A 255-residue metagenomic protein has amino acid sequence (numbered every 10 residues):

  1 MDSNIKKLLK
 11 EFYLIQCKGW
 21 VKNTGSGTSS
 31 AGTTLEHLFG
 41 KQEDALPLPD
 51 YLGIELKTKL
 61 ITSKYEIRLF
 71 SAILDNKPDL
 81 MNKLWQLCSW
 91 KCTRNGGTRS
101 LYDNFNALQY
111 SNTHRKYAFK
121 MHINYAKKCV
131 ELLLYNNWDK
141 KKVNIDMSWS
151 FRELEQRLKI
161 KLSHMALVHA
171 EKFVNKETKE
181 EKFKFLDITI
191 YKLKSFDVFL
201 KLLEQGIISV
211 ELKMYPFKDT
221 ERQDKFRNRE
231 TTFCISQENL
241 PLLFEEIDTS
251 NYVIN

Functional and structural regions predicted by a protein language model:
M1-L52, T58-N255: Nucleic-acid endonuclease domains
